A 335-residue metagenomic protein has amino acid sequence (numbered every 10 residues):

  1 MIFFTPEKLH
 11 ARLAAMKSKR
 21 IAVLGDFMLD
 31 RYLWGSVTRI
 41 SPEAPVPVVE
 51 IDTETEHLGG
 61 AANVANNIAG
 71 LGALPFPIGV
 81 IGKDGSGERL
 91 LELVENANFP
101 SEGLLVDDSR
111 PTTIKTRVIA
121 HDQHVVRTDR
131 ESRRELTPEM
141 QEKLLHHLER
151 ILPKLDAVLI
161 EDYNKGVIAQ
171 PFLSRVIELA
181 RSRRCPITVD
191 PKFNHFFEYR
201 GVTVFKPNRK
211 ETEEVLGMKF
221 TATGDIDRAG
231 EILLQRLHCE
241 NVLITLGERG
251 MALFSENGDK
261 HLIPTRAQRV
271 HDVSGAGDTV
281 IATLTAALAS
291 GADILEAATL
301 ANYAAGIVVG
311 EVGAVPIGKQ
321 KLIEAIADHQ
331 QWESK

Functional and structural regions predicted by a protein language model:
I2-L13, K19, P42, V46-T113 (+1 more regions): Substrate-binding N-lobe of the ribokinase-like
M16, L152-P153, F196-R200: A short, aliphatic-rich alpha-helical micro-motif
S41-V49, H121-R134, P207-E214: Gly-rich Lys/Arg/Thr-decorated short loops/hinges at beta-loop-alpha junctions or inter-strand turns that position
L104-R110, R117-L152: Conserved phosphate-binding/catalytic loop of the ribokinase/pfkB sugar-kinase fold
K154-V167: Short acidic, glycine-rich surface-loop motifs adjacent to enzyme active sites
K165-K260: Conserved phosphate/ATP/ADP-binding segment of small-molecule kinases
E240, R266-W332: Conserved post-catalytic alpha-helical subdomain immediately downstream of the catalytic base and nucleotide-binding
